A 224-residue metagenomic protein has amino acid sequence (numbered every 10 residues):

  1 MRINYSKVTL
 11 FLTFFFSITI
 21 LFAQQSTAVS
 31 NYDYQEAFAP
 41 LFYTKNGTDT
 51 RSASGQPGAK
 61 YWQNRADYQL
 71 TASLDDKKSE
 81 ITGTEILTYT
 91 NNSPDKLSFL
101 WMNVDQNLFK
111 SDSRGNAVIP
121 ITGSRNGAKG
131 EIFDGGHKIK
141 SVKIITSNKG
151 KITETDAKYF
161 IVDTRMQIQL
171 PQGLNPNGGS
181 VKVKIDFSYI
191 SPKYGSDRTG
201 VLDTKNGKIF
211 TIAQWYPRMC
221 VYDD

Functional and structural regions predicted by a protein language model:
M1-V8, Q24, F133: Positively charged n-region of N-terminal signal peptides that target proteins for export
T9-I20: Bacterial N-terminal signal peptides
Q24-D224: Acidic/His-enriched low-complexity segments
